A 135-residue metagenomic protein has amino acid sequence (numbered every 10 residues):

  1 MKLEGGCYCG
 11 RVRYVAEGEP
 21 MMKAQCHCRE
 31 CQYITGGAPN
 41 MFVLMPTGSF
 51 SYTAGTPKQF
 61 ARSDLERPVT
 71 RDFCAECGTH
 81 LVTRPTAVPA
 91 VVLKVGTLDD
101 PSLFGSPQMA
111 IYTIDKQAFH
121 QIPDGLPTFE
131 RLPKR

Functional and structural regions predicted by a protein language model:
M1-G6, R11-R135: A short Gly-Trp-Pro
